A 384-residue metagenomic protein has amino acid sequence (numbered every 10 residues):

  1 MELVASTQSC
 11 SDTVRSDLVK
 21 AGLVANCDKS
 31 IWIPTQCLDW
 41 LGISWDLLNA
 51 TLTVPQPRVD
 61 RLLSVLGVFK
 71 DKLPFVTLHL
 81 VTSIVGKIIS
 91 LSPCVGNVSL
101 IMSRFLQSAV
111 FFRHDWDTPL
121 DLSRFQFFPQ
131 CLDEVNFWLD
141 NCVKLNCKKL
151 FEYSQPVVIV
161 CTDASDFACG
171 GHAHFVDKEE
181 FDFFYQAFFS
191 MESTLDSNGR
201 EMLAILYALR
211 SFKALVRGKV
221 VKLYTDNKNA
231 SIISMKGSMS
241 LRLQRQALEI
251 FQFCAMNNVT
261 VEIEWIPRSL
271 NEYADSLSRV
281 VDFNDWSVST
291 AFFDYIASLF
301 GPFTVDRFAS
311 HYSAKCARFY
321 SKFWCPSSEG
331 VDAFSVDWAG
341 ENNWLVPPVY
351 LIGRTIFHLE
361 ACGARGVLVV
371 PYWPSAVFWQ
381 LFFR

Functional and structural regions predicted by a protein language model:
M1-A21, S44-V54, L91, N229-R242: Catalytic palm subdomain of template-directed nucleic-acid polymerases, centered on the conserved carboxylate motif
M1-A5, L18, S30, P34-W45 (+3 more regions): Catalytic palm active-site di-aspartate
M1-E2, L209-Y273: RNase H catalytic domain
W32-F151, R268: C-terminal reverse transcriptase regions that engage the nucleic-acid substrate
D39, I43-T51, I88, S92 (+1 more regions): C-terminal functional segments of enzyme domains
Y153-D166, I205, D306-S310: Two-metal-ion RNase H-like nuclease active-site motif
F175-L203, S211, K228-R242: A short, polar/acidic, helix/strand-boundary loop motif
V305-R384: Class I S-adenosyl-L-methionine-dependent methyltransferase catalytic core
